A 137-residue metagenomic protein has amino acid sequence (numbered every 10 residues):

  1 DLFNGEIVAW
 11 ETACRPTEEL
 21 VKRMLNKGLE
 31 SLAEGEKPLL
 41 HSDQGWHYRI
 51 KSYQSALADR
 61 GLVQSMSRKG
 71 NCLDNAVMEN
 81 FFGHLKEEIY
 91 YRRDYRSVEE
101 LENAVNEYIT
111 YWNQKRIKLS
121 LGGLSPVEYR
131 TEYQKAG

Functional and structural regions predicted by a protein language model:
D1-G137: Charged DNA-binding/catalytic regions of mobile-element recombinases
